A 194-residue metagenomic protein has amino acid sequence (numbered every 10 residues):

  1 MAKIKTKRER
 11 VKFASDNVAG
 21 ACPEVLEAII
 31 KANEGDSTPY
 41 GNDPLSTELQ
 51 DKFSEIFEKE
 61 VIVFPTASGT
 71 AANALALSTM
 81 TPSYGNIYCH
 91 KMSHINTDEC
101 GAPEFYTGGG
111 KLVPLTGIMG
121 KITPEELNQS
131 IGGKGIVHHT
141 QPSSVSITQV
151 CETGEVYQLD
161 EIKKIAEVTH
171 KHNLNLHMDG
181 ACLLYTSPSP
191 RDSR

Functional and structural regions predicted by a protein language model:
C22-G69, K91-M92, T97, A102: Conserved N-terminal alpha-helix of the aminotransferase class I/II PLP-enzyme fold
V61-M80, L115: Conserved core of the PLP fold type I
T79-T97: Conserved PLP-anchoring active-site segment centered on the Schiff-base-forming lysine
G108-S143, I147-E152, Y157-K164: PLP-dependent aminotransferase-class I/II
L112, L176-M178: Hydrophobic beta-strand scaffold residues
Y185-R194: Single conserved hydrophobic/aromatic residue that forms the stacking wall/gate of nucleotide- or nucleobase-binding
